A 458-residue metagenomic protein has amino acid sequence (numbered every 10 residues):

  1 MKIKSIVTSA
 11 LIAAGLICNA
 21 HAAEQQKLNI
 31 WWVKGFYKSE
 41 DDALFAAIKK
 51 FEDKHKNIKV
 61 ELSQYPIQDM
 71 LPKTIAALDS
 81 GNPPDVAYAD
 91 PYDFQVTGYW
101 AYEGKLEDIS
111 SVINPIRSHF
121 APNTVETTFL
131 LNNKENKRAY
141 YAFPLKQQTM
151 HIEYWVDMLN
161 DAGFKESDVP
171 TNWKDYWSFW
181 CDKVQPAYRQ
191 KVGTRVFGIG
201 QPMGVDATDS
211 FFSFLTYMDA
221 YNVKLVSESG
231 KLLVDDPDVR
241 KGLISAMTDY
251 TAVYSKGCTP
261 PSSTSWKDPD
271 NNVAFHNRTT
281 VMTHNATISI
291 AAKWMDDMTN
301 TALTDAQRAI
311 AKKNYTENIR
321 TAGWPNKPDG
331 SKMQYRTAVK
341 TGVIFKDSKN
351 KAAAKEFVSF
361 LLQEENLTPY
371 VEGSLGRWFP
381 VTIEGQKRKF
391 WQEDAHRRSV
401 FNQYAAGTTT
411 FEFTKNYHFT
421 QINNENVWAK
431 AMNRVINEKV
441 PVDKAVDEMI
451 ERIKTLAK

Functional and structural regions predicted by a protein language model:
E24-Y37, I58-S63, V86, Y141 (+1 more regions): Short, well-ordered beta-strand elements
L28-F45, Y65, Q148, Y417-T420: Extracytoplasmic "Venus flytrap"
A46-T127, N160-D168, V273-A274, T280-M282 (+2 more regions): Extracytoplasmic "Venus flytrap"/periplasmic binding protein-like
P91-Y154, V192, S210-S213, N222 (+1 more regions): Hinge/lid segment of periplasmic solute-binding proteins
G98, I288-N314, K327-K430: C-terminal lobe and pocket-closing loops of periplasmic/extracytoplasmic Venus-flytrap solute-binding proteins
D108-N123, V169, Y188, F197-V205 (+4 more regions): Short, solvent-exposed loop/beta-turn-alpha elements that line the ligand-binding surface or hinge of extracytoplasmic
N132-L145, M150, W177-L233: Extracytoplasmic/periplasmic solute-binding protein
W177-K183, E228-T264, T316, R320-W324: Glycine-centered hinge/linker elements that transmit conformational signals in sensory and ligand-binding systems
